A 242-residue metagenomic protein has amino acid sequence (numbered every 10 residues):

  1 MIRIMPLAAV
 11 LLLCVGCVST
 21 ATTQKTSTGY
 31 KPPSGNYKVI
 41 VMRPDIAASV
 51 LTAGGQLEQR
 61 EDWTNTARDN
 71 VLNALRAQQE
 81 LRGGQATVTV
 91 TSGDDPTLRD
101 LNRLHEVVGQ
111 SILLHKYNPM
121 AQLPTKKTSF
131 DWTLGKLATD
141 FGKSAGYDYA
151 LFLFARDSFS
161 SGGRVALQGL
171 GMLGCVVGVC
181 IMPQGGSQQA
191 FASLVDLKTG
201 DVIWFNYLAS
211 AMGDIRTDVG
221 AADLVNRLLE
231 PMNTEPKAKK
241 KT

Functional and structural regions predicted by a protein language model:
M1-I2: N-terminal secretory signal peptides that target proteins for export/translocation
M5-G16: Bacterial N-terminal signal peptides
L11-L13, G84, T89, E235-K241: Intrinsic low-complexity, intrinsically disordered segments enriched in polar/basic residues
C17-L51, N70, L134-D148, F154-T242: C-terminal/domain-edge helix-coil "capping" segments
G54-F159, L197, D201-Y207: N-terminal segment of the mature soluble domain
